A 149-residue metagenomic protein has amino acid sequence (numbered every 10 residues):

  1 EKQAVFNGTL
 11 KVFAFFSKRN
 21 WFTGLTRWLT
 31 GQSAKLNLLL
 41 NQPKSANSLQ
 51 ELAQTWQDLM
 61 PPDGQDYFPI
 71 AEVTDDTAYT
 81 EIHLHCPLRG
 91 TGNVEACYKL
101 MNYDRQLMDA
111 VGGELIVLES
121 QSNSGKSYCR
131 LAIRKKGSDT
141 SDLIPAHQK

Functional and structural regions predicted by a protein language model:
E1-T77, H83-Y103, E114-K149: N-terminal accessory segment detector
